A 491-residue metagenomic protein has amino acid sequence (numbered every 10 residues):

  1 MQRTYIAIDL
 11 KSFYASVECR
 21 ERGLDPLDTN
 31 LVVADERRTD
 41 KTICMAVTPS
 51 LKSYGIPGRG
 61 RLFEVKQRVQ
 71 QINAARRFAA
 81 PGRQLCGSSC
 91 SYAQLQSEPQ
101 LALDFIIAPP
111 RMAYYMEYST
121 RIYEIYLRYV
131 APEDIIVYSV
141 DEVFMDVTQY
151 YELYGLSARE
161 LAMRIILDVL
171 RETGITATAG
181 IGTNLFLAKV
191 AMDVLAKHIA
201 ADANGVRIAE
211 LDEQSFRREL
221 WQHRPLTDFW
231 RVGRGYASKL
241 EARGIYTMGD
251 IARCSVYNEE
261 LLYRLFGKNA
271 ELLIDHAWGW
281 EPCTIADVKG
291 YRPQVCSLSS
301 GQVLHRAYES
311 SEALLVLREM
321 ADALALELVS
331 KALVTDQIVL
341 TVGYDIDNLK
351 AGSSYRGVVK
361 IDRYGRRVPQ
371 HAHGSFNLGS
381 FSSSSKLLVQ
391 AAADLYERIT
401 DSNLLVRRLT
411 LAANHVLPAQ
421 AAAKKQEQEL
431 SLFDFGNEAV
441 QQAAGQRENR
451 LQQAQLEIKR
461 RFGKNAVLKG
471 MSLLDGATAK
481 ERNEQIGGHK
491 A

Functional and structural regions predicted by a protein language model:
M1-D275, E281-I285, L432-D434, E438-A491: Gly/Gly-Pro- and Ser/Thr-rich, intrinsically disordered tail segments characteristic of DNA damage-repair and tolerance
A7, D228, R234-V406, E427: DNA-contacting surface of Y-family translesion DNA polymerases
K11-F13, R37-K41, Y344-L349, V416-Q420: Short, charged/polar surface micro-motifs in flexible loops or helix N-caps
T29, A177, D336-I338, L409 (+1 more regions): Change "...and in nucleic-acid phosphodiester-cleaving endonucleases..." to "...and in nucleic-acid processing enzymes
F144, N377, T410: Short aromatic/hydrophobic contact patches that present stacked aromatics for nucleic-acid/ligand binding
T183-F186, D275-W278, V334-I346, L405-L417 (+1 more regions): A glycine-rich phosphate-binding loop feature that marks nucleotide/adenosyl-phosphate handling sites
V190-A191, K350-S353, A421-K424: Short, well-ordered secondary-structure micro-motifs
D394, R398-E457: C-terminal hydrophobic structural anchor segments that stabilize assembly/packing rather than catalytic chemistry
